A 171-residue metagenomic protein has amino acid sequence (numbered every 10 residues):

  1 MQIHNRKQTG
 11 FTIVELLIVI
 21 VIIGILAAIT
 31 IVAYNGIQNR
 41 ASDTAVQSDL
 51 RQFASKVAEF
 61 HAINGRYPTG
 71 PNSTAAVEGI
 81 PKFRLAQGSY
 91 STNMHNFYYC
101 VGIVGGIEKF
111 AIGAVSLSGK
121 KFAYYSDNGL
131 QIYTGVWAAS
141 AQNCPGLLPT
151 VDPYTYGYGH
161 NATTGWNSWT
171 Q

Functional and structural regions predicted by a protein language model:
M1-F11: N-terminal leader/signal peptides at the extreme start of proteins
V14-A33: Alpha-helical hydrophobic helix detector
A27, A33-G36, A41, F110-S116: Short, solvent-exposed linear motifs at loop/edge-of-secondary-structure regions
Y34, N39-Y90: Conserved hydrophobic/amphipathic alpha-helical signal-anchor segments
A58-A62, N96-G102, A111-G113, G119-Y125: Mobile, glycine-rich extracellular loop/lid and propeptide segments that shape or gate substrate/ligand access
V104-G106: Solvent-exposed loop and beta-edge segments used for protein-protein assembly and interaction
E108-Q171: Short, surface-exposed interaction loops/tails
